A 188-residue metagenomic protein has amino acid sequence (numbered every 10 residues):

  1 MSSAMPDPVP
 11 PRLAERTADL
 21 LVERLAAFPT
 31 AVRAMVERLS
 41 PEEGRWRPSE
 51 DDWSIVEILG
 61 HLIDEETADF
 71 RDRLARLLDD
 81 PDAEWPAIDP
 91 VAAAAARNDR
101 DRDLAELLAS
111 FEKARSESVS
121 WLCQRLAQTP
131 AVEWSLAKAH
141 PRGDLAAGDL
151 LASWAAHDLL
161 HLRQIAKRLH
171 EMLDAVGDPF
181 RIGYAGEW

Functional and structural regions predicted by a protein language model:
M1-L25, G186-E187: Terminal targeting/low-complexity segments that flank the catalytic cores of oxidoreductases
S2-A4, P8, G44-P90, E133-W188: Short, contiguous alpha-helical
P10-T17, I55, A96-D103, R142-A146: Short amphipathic alpha-helical segments at helix-loop
L13-R16, L20-E23, R47, D79 (+3 more regions): Solvent-exposed interaction patches of small proteins and small membrane subunits
E15-E43: An N-terminal domain-cap segment
V22, G60, D64, L108: Short gly/ser-rich anion-binding loops that grip negatively charged ligand groups
R24-F28, M35, V91-E133, D149-W154: Acidic/histidine-rich alpha-helical segments that form the ligand environment of transition-metal centers
P29, R33-S40, T67, R71 (+3 more regions): Structural signal for well-ordered, non-membrane alpha-helices
